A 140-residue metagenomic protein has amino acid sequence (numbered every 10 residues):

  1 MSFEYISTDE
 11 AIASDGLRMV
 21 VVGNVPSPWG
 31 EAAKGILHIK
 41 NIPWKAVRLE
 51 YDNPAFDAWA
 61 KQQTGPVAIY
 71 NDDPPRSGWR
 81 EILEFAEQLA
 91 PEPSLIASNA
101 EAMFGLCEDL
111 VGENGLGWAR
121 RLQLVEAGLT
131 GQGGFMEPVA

Functional and structural regions predicted by a protein language model:
M1-V139: GST-like domain detector, emphasizing the conserved glutathione-binding G-site in the N-terminal thioredoxin-like
